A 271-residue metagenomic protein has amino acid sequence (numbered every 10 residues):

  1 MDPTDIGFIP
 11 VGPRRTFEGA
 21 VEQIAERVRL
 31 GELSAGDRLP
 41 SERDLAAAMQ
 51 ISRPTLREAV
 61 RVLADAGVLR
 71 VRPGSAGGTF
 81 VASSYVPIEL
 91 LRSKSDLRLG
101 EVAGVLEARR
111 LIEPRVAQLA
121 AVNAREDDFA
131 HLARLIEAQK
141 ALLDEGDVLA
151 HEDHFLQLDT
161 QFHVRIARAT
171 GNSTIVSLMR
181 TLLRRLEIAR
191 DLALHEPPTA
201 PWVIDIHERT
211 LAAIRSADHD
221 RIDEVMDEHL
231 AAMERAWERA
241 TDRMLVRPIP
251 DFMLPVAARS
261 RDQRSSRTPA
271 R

Functional and structural regions predicted by a protein language model:
M1-L111, Q118, V122, M244-L245 (+1 more regions): Short linear motifs at protein or domain termini
T4-I6, A200, R235: Short, low-complexity intrinsically disordered segments
T16-F17, P198-W202: Short, 15-30-residue, compositionally biased linear elements with alpha-helical propensity or flexible coil
V105-L192, V203-A212, R221-A236: Conserved amphipathic alpha-helical segments that form helical-bundle/coiled-coil interaction surfaces
D205-E208, D223-R271: C-terminal-biased regions
